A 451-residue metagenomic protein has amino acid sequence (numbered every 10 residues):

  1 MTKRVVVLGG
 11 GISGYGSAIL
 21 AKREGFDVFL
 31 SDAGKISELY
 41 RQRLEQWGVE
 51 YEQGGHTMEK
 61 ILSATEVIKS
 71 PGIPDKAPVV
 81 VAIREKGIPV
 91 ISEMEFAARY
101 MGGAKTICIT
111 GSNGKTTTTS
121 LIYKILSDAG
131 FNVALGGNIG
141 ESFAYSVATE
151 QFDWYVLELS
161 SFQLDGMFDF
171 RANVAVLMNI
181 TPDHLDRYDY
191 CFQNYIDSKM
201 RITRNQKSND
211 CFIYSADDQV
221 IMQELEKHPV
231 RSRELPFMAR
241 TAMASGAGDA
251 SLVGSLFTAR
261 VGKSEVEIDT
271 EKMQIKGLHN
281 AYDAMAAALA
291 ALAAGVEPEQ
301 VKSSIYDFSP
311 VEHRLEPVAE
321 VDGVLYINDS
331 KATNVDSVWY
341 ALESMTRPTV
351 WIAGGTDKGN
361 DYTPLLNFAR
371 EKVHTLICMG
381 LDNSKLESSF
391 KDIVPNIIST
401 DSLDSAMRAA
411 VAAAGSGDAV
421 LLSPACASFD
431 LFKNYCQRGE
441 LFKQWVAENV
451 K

Functional and structural regions predicted by a protein language model:
M1-S92, F96, K276: N-terminal leader/targeting and accessory segments in enzymes
K3-R4, G16-E24, T270-H374: Nucleotide phosphate-binding/pyrophosphate-handling subdomain across enzymes that bind or process nucleotide phosphates
R4, L20-R23, M58-L62, P71-A216 (+3 more regions): Phosphate-binding loop of NTP-binding sites
G11, G34, I139, D217-D218 (+1 more regions): Residues in the short beta-alpha loop(s) of Rossmann-like NAD(P)-binding domains
A21, V67, I109, N138 (+11 more regions): Residue-level signal for inorganic ion chemistry
D27-A33, F212-A216, I352-A353, K372-L381: Short internal beta-strands
Y40-Q42, T363-D418: C-terminal helical cap/extension that packs against the catalytic core of soluble nucleotide-cofactor enzymes
E52-G55, S92-F96, V230-S251, K302-Y306 (+2 more regions): Beta-strand->loop->alpha-helix junctions that form or flank phosphate-binding loops in nucleotide-handling enzymes
